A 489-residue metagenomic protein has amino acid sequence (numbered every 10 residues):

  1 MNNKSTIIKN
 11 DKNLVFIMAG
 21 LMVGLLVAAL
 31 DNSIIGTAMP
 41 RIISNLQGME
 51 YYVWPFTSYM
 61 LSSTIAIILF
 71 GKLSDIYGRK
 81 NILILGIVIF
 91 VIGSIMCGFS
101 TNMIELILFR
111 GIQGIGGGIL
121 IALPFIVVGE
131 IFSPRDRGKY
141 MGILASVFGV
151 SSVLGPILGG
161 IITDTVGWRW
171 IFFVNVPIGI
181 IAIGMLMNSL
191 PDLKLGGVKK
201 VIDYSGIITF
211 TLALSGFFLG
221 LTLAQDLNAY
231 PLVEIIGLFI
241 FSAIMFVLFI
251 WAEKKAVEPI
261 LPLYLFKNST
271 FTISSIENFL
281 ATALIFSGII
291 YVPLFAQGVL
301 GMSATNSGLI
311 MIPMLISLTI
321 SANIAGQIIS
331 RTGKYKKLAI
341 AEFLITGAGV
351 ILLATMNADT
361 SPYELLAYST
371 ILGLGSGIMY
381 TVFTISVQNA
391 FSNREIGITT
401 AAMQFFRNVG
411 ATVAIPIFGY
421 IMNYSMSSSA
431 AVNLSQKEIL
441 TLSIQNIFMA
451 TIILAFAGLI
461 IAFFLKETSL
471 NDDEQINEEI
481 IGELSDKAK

Functional and structural regions predicted by a protein language model:
M1-L30, S44, D75, A256: Cytosolic juxtamembrane N-terminal segment immediately preceding the first transmembrane helix of multi-pass
M1-N13, L465-K489: Intrinsic disorder in cytosolic terminal tails and internal cytosolic loops of multi-pass membrane transporters
F16-V27, G36-T37, P55-F56, P231-F241 (+3 more regions): 12-transmembrane solute porter fold
A38-A66, I107, T305-N306: Extracellular/periplasmic helix-loop-helix junction of adjacent transmembrane segments in MFS-like secondary
I42-I43, L73-S74, L106, L158-V166 (+4 more regions): Interfacial helix-cap and linker-helix signal at transmembrane-aqueous boundaries of multi-pass secondary transporters
T57-K72, I121-F125, I312-A325: Central cavity-lining transmembrane alpha-helices of secondary-active solute carriers, predominantly the Major
F70-S205, N393, I415: Helix-loop-helix hairpins in multi-pass membrane proteins, especially solute transporters
V176-L195, T211-L223, F241-A256, G458-K466: C-terminal membrane-cytosol helix-exit motif in multi-pass small-molecule transporters
